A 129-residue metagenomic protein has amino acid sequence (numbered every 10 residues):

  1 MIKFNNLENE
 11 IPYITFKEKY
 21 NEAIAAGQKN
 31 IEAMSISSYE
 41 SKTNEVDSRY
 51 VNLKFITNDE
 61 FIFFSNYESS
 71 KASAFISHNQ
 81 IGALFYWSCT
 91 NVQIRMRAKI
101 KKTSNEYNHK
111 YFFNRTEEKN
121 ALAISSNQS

Functional and structural regions predicted by a protein language model:
M1-S129: Binding-site signature for planar aromatic cofactors or substrates
